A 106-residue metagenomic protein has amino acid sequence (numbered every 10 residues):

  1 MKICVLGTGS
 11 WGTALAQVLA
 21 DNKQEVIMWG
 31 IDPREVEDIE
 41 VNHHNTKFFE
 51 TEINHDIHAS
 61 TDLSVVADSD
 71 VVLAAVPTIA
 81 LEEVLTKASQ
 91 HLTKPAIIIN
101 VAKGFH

Functional and structural regions predicted by a protein language model:
M1-T51, H58-T61, K87: NAD(P)+-binding Rossmann beta1-loop-alpha1 motif at the extreme N-terminus of oxidoreductases
I53, A67, V71-A74, T78-H106: Rossmann-like NAD(P)(H) cofactor-binding subdomain of soluble oxidoreductases
S64: Acidic phosphotransfer microenvironment of two-component signaling modules
